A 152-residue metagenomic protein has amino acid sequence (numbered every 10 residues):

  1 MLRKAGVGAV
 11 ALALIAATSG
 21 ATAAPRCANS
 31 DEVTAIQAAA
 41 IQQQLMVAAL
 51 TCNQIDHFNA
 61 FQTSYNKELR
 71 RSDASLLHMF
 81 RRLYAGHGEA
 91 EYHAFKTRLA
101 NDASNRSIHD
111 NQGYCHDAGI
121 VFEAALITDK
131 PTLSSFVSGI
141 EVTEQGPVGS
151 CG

Functional and structural regions predicted by a protein language model:
M1-A9: Bacterial N-terminal signal peptides that target proteins for export
R3, T22-A23: Long alpha-helical scaffolds
V10-L14: Hydrophobic helical h-region of N-terminal Sec-dependent signal peptides in bacterial secretory/periplasmic proteins
T18-G20: N-terminal signal peptide c-region/cleavage motif recognized by signal peptidases
A24-H78, Q145-G152: N-terminal secretory signal peptides
R26, Y65-G152: Compact alpha-helical subdomains of small soluble proteins
